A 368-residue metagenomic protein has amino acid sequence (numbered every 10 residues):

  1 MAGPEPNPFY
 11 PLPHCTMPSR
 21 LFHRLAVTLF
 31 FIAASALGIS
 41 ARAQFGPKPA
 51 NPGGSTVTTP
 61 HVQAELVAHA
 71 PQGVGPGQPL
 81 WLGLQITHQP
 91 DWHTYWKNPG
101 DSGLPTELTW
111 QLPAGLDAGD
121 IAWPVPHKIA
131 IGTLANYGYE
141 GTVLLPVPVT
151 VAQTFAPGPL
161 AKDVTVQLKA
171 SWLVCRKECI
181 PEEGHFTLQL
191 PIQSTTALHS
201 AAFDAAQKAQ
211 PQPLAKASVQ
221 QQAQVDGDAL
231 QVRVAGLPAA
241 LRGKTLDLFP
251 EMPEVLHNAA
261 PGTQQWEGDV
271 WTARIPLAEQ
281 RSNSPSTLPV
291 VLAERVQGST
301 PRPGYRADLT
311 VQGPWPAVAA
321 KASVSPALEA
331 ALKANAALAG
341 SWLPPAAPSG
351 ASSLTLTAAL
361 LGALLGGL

Functional and structural regions predicted by a protein language model:
A2-E5: Acidic, Ala/Val/Gly-enriched low-complexity intrinsically disordered segments
F9-L29: Bacterial N-terminal signal peptides that target proteins for export
A26-G38: Bacterial N-terminal signal peptides
I32, P71, A135, L356 (+1 more regions): N-terminal hydrophobic or amphipathic segments with adjacent small-residue motifs that include Sec signal peptides
A41-S352: Extracellular/lumen-exposed scaffold segments
A346-L368: Core alpha-helical transmembrane segments of integral membrane proteins
